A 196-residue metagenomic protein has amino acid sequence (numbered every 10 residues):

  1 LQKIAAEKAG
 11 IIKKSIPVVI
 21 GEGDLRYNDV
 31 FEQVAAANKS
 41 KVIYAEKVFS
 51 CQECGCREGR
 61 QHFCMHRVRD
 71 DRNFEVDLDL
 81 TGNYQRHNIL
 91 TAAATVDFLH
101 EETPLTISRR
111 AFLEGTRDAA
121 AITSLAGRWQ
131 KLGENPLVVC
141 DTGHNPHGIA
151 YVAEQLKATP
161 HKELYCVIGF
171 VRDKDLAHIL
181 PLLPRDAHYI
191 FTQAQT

Functional and structural regions predicted by a protein language model:
L1-E75, I89, A93-R110: Acidic, Mg2+-coordinating active-site environments of NTP-dependent enzymes
K3, D70-H188: Nucleotide phosphate-binding/pyrophosphate-handling subdomain across enzymes that bind or process nucleotide phosphates
P17-V19, I43, Y165-V167, H188-I190: A structural signal for isolated positions on well-ordered beta-strands in alpha/beta enzyme cores
D24-I43, G59, L137-C140, P146 (+1 more regions): C-terminal helical cap/extension that packs against the catalytic core of soluble nucleotide-cofactor enzymes
K47-F49, I168-V171, T192-T196: Short, acidic/turn-prone active-site loops that include or flank metal/cofactor- and phosphate-binding residues
